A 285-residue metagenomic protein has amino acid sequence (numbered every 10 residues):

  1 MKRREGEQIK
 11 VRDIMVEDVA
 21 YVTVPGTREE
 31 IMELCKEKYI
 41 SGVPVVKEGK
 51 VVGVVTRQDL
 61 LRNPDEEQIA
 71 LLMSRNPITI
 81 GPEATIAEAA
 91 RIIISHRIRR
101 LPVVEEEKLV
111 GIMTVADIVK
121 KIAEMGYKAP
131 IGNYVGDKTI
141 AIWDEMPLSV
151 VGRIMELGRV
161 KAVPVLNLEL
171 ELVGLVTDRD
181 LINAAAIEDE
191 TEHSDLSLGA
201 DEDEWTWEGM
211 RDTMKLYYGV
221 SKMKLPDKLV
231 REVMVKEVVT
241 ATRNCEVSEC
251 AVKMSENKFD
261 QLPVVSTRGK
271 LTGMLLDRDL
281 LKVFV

Functional and structural regions predicted by a protein language model:
M1-V285: Tandem CBS (Cystathionine beta-synthase) repeat/Bateman regulatory domains
